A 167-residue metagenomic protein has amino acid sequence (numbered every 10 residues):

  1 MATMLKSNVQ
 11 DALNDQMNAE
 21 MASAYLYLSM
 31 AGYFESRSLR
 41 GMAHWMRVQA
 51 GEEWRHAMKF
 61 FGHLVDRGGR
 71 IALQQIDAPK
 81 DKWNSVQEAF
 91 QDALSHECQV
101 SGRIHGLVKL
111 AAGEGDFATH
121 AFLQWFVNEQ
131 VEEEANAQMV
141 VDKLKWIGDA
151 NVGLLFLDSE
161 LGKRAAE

Functional and structural regions predicted by a protein language model:
M1-E167: Iron-associated oxidoreductase/ferritin-like identity signal
